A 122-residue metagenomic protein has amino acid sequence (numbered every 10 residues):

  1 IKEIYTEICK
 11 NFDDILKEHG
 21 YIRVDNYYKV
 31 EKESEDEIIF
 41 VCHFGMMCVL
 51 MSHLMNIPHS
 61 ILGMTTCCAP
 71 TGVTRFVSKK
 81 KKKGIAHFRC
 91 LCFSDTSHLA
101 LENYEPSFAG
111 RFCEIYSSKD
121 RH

Functional and structural regions predicted by a protein language model:
I1-R23, H122: Phosphate-handling substructures
I1-Y5, F40, T66: Short capping loops/turns at secondary-structure boundaries
E18-I22, N26-D36, V49-H122: Acidic, low-complexity terminal tails and accessory targeting/binding regions of phosphate-metabolizing enzymes
D36-C42: Generic beta-sheet signal
